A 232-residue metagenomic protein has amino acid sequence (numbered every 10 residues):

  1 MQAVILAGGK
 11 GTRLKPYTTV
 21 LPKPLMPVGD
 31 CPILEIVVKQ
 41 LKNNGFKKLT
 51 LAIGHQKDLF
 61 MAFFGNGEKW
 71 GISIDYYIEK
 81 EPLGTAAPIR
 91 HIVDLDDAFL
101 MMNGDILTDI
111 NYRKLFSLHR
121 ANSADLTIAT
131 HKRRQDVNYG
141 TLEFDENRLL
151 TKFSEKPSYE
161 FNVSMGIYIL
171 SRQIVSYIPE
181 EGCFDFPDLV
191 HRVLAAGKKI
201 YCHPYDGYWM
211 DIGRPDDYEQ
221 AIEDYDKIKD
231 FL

Functional and structural regions predicted by a protein language model:
M1-D58: N-terminal glycine-rich phosphate-binding loop and ensuing alpha1 helix
Q2, K47-L49, S73, D125-L126 (+1 more regions): Residues at the starts of beta-strands that form the adenosine-phosphate
R13, L59-A62, H91, N111 (+2 more regions): Phosphate- and divalent-cation-binding pockets in alpha/beta enzyme and binding domains that engage nucleotide-derived
L25, L142-F144, V190, C202: A structural signal for short hydrophobic beta-strand segments in well-ordered beta-sheet cores
E35, A86, P187: Glycine-rich phosphate-binding loop at the start of an alpha helix
M61-A62, N66-D145: Conserved beta-loop-beta/alpha segment of the NTase-like Rossmann-fold superfamily that binds/positions NTPs
L100, L107, R113-R120, R133-D136 (+1 more regions): Catalytic-core segments of class I nucleotidyltransferases/pyrophosphorylases that form NMP-activated intermediates
